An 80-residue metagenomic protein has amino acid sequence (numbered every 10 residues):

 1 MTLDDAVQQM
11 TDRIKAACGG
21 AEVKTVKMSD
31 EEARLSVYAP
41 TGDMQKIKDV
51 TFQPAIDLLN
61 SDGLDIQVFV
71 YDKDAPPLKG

Functional and structural regions predicted by a protein language model:
M1, G42: Charge-dense, low-complexity intrinsically disordered segments
T2-A17: Short amphipathic alpha-helix segments
M10-I14, Q45-L64: Short, non-transmembrane amphipathic alpha-helical segments
K15-L35: Short edge beta-strands and adjacent turn/loop segments
V37-T41: Short beta-strand-to-loop capping motifs
D43-Q45, P76: Residue-level signal for secondary-structure boundary sites
N60-G80: A short amphipathic beta-strand at an alpha->beta junction
